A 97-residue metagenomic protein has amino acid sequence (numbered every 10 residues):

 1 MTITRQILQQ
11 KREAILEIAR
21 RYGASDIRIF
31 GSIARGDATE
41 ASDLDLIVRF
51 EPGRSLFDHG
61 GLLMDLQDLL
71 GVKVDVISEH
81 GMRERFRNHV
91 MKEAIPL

Functional and structural regions predicted by a protein language model:
M1-I27: Helical scaffold of the NTase/Pol beta-like nucleotidyltransferase catalytic core
T2-I3, K11, F50-G81: Metal-dependent nucleotidyltransferase catalytic core
L8, H89-V90: A generic structural signal for nonpolar/aromatic side chains embedded in well-ordered alpha-helices
I27, L44-L46, V74: Conserved beta-strand core positions
G31, G36-S55: Catalytic metal-binding acidic patch
M91-L97: Short hydrophobic/aromatic patches at helix-to-coil boundaries
